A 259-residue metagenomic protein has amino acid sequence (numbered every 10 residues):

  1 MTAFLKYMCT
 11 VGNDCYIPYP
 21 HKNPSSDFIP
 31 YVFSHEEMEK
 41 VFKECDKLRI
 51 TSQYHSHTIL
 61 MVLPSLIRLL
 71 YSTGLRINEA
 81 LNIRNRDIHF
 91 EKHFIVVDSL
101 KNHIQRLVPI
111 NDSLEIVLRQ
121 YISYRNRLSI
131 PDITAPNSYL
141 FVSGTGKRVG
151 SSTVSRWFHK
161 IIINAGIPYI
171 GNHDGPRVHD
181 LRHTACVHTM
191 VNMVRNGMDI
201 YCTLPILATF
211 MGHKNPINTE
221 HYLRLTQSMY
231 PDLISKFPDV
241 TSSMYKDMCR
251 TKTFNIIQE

Functional and structural regions predicted by a protein language model:
M1-E259: Conserved catalytic core of the tyrosine transesterase superfamily
